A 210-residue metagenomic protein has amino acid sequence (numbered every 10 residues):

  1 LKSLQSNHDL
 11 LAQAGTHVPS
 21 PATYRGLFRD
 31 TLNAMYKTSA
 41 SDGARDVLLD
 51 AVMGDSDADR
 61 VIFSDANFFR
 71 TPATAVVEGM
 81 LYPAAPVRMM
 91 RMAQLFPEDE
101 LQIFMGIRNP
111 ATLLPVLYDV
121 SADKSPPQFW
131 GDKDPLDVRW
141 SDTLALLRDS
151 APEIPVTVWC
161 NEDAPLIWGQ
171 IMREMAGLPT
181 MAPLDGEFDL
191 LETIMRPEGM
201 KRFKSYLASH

Functional and structural regions predicted by a protein language model:
L1-H210: Anion-recognition interface
